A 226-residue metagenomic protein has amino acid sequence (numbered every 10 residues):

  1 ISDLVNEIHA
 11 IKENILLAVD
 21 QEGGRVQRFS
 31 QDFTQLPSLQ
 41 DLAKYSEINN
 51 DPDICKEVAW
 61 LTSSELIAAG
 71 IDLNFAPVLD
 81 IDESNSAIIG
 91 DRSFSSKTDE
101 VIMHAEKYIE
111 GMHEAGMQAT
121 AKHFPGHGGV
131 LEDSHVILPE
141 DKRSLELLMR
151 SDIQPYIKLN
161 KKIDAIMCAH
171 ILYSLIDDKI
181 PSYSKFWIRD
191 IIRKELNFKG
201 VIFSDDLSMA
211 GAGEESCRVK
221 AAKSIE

Functional and structural regions predicted by a protein language model:
I1-H9, E100-H113, M117-E226: Second-shell residues forming the walls of enzyme active-site clefts
I1-L4, S46-S64, T98-M103, E146-M149: Glycine-rich anion/phosphate-binding loops
H9-T34, V58-I81, V101-P125: Glycine-rich, aromatic-flanked loop segments that form ligand/cofactor-binding clefts across common enzyme folds
Q27-D32, N85-I88, L131-H135, D178-K179: Short acidic, glycine/serine/threonine-rich loops at helix termini
D32-L39, V136-K142: A glycine- and small-aliphatic-rich helix-loop capping segment at beta-alpha/alpha-beta transitions that lines
F33-N49, S95: A charged helix-plus-loop insertion that forms the helical arch/lid used to bind and gate nucleic-acid substrates
Y45-N50, I88-R92, V136-R143: Short coil/turn segments at secondary-structure junctions
A87-V101: Active-site cleft segment of glycoside hydrolase catalytic domains centered on the general acid/base Glu
